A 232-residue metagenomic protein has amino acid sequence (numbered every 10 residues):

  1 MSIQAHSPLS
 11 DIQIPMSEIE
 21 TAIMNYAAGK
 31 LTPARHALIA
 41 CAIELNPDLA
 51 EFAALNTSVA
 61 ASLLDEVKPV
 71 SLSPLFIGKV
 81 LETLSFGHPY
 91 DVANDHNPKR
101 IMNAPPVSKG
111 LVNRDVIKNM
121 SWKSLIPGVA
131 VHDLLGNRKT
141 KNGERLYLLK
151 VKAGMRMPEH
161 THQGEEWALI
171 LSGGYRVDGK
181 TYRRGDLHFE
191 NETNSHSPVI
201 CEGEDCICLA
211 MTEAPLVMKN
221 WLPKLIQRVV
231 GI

Functional and structural regions predicted by a protein language model:
S2-I14, E20-A28, P33, A37-P106: Short alpha-helical interface segments
H88-K139: A short, N-terminal "cap"/entry segment at the start of jelly-roll beta-barrel domains of the cupin/DSBH fold
I117, A130-H162, F189-S195: Conserved short histidine dyad/triad with adjacent acidic residue
G143-E144, T161-Q163, K180-Y182, C201-E202: Short glycine/proline-enriched turns and hinge-like loops at secondary-structure junctions
K152-M155, T161-V177: Glycine- and acidic-residue-biased ligand/ion/polar-headgroup-sensing regions
V177-S197: Short acidic-glycine-tyrosine-enriched beta hairpin
N194-M218: Ligand-binding loop in jelly-roll beta-barrel domains
M218-I232: Alpha-helical membrane-targeting segments
